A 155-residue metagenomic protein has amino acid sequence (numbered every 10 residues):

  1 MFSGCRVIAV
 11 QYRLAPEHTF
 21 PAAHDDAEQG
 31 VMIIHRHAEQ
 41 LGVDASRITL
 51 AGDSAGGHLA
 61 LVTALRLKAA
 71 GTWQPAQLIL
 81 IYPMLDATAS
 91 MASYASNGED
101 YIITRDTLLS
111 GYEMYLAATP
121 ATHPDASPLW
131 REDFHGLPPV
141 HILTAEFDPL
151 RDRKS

Functional and structural regions predicted by a protein language model:
M1-R153: Alpha/beta-hydrolase superfamily serine-hydrolase fold, recognizing
